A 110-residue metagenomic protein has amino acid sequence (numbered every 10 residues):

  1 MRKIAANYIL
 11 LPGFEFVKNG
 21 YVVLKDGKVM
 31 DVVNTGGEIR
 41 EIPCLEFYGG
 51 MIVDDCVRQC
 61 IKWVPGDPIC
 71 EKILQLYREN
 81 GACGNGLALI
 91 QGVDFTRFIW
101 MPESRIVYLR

Functional and structural regions predicted by a protein language model:
M1-V57, L87-R110: N-terminal metal-binding scaffold of metallo-dependent hydrolase/deaminase domains
Q59-E79: Mid-chain, well-packed structural core segment of small domains
Y77-N85, I90-Q91: Exoplasmic/lumenal regions adjacent to the first transmembrane segment of eukaryotic integral membrane proteins across
